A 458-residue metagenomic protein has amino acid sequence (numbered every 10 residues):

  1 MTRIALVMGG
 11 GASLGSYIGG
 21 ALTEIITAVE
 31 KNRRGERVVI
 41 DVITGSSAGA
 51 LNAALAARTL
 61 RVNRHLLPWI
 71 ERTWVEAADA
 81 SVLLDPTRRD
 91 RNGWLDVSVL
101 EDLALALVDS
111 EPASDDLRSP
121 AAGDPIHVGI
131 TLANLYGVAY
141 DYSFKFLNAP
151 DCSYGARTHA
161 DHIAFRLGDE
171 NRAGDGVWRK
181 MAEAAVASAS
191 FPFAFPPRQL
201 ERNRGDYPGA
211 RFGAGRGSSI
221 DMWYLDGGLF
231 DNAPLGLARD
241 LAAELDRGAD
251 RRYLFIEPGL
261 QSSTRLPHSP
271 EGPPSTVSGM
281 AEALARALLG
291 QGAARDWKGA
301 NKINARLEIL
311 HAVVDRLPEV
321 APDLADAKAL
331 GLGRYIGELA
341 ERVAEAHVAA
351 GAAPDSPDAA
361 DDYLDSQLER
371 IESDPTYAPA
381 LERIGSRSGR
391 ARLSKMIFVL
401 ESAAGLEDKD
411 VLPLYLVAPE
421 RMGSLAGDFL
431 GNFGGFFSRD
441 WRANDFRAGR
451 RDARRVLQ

Functional and structural regions predicted by a protein language model:
R3-A5, A12-S114, H127, Y142-D161 (+2 more regions): Patatin-like phospholipase
A5-M8, V39-S47, E76-A77, I126-A133 (+3 more regions): Extended hydrophobic secondary-structure segments that form protein cores and membrane-embedded regions
G10-S13, Y136: Short polar catalytic/cofactor-binding loops
A56, L66-V75, D246-A287: Catalytic or ion-translocation cores adjacent to nucleophile or general acid/base/metal-coordination motifs in diverse
L103-L117, P125-H127, D231, D374-F398: Extended, Lys/Arg-enriched charged tracts that mediate electrostatic binding to polyanionic substrates
P125-R247, L266-N301, L307, R390 (+3 more regions): Active-site gating loop/helix substructures
P267-A327, P357, D361-S394: Acidic, Ser/Thr-rich peripheral helices and adjacent loops at domain boundaries
P322-G423, N444, D452, Q458: Intrinsically disordered, low-complexity serine/threonine- and proline-rich regulatory tails
